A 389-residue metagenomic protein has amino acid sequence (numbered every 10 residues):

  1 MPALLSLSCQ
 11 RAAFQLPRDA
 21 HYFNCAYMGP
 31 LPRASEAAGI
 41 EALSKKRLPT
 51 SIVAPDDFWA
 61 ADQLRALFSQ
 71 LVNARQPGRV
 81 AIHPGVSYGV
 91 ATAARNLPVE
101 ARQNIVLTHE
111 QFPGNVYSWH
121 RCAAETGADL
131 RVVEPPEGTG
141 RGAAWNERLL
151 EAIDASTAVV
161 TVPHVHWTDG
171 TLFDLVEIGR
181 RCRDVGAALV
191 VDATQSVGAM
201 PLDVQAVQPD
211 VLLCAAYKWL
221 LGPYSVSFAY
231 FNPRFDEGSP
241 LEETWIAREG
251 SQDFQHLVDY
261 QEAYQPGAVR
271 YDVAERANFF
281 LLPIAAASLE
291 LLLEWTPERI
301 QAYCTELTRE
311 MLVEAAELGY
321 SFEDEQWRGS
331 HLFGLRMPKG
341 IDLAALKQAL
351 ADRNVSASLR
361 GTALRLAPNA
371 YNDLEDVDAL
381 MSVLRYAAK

Functional and structural regions predicted by a protein language model:
M1-K389: Pyridoxal 5′-phosphate
